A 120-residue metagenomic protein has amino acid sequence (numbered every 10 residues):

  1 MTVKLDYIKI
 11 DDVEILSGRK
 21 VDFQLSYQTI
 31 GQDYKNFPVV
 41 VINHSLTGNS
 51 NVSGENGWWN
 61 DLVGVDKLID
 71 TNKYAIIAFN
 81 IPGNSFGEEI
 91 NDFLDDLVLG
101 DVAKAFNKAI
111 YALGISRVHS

Functional and structural regions predicted by a protein language model:
M1, V13-E14, G48-S53, F93-L94: N-terminal start-of-chain detector that recognizes signal peptides and the immediate post-cleavage beginning
M1-V39: Catalytic-loop region of hydrolases
V3-K4, P82-F86, F106: Short amphipathic alpha-helical segments, especially helix-boundary/capping motifs
E14-S17, V63-K67, K108-A109: Catalytic micro-motifs at enzyme active sites that drive phosphoryl/nucleotidyl and oxygen chemistry
Q28-F86: N-terminal cap/lid subdomain of alpha/beta-hydrolase-fold enzymes
I90-D101: Catalytic nucleophile-loop/oxyanion-hole region of alpha/beta-hydrolase and closely related hydrolase-like folds
G100-H119: Conserved acidic catalytic loop of the alpha/beta-hydrolase fold
